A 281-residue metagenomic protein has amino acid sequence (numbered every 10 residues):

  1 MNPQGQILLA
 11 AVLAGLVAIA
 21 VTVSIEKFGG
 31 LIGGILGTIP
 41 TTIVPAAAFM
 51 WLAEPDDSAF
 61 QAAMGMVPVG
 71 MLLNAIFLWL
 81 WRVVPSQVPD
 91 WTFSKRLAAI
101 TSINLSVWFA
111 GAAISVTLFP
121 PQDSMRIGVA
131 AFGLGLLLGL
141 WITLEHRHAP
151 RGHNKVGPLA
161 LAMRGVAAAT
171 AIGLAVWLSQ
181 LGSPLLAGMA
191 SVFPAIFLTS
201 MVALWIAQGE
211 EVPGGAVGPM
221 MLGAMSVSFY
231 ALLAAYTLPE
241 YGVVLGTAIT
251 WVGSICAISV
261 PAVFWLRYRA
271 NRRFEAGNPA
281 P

Functional and structural regions predicted by a protein language model:
N2-G15, L36-G37, S58-I76, S124-L137 (+3 more regions): Structural signature of hydrophobic alpha-helical transmembrane segments
V17-G30, A75-W91, W141-H153, M201-V212 (+1 more regions): C-terminal ends of transmembrane helices
V21-I39, F49, A175-P194, A203-W205 (+1 more regions): A structural feature that tracks compact, well-ordered secondary-structure segments with a strong bias toward
L31-P40, P89-L105, M125-F132, H153-A167 (+1 more regions): Cytoplasmic-side transmembrane-helix entry/capping segments in multi-pass membrane proteins
M50-L52, F109-P120, A169-L181, V227-V243: Hydrophobic alpha-helical transmembrane segments in multi-pass integral membrane proteins
P55-V67, I76-G128: Membrane-interface helix-loop-helix junctions at boundaries between adjacent transmembrane segments
N104-G111, V129-L144, I255-F264: Hydrophobic core of alpha-helical transmembrane segments in multi-pass integral membrane proteins
E145-L186: Selected transmembrane alpha-helices and immediately adjacent juxtamembrane segments of polytopic inner-membrane
